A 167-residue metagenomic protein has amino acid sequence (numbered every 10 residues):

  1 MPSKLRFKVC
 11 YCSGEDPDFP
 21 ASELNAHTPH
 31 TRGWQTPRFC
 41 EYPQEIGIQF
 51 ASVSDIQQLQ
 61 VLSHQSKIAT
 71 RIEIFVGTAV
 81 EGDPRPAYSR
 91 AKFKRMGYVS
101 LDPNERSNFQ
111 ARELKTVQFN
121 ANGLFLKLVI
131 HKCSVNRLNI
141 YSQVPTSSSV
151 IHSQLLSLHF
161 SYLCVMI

Functional and structural regions predicted by a protein language model:
M1-A51, H64, H159-S161, V165-I167: Disordered, acidic Ser/Thr/Pro-rich linker "stalks" and the adjacent N-terminal cap of the next globular domain
V9, I48, I72-I74, V99 (+1 more regions): Hydrophobic beta-strand residues in large extracellular and virion-surface proteins
Y11, V61, V76, I130 (+2 more regions): Hydrophobic side chains in beta-strands
P29, A51-D55, H64, G77-A79 (+2 more regions): Short amphipathic alpha-helices and their capping/turn residues within compact interaction modules
E45-I48, D55-L62, Q110-T146: Hydrophobic/aromatic beta-strand segments within beta-rich folds
I68-A87: Short, surface-exposed beta-strand/strand-loop-strand elements in extracellular ectodomains
P86-K115: Extracellular carbohydrate recognition and processing domains and analogous Trp-centered ligand-binding platforms
V135-M166: Edge beta-strands of jelly-roll/beta-sandwich modules across compartments, strongly enriched in secreted/luminal
